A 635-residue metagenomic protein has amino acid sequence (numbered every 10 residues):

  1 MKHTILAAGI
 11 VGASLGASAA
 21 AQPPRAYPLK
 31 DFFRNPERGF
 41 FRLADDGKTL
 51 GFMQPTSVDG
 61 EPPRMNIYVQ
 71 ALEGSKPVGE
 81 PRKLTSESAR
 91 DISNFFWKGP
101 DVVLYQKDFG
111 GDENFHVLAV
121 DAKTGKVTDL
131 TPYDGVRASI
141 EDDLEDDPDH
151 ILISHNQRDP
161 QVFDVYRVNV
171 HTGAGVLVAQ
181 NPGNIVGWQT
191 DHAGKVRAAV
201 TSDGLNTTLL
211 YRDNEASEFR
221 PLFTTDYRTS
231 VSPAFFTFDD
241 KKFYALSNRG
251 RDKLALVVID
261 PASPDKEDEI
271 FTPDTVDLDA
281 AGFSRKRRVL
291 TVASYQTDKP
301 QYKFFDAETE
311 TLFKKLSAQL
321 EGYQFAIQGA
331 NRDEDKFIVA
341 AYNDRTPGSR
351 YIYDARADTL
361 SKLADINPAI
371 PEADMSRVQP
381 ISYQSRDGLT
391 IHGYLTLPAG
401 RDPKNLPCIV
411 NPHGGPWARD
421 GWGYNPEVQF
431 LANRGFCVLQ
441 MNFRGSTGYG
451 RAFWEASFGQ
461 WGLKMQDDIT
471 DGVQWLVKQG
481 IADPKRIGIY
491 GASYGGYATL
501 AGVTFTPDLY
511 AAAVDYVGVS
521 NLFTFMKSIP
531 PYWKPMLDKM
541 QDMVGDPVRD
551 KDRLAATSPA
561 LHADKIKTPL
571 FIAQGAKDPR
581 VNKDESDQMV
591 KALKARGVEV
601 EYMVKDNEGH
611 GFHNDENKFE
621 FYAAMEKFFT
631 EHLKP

Functional and structural regions predicted by a protein language model:
M1-L6: Bacterial N-terminal signal peptides that target proteins for export
A7-S14: Bacterial N-terminal signal peptides
L15-P23: Bacterial Sec-dependent signal peptides at the C-terminal "C-region" and cleavage site
F33-G39, D45-T49, T56-V69, E80 (+5 more regions): Peripheral, non-catalytic segments that deliver or gate enzyme domains
E73-S75: Short loop/turn segments immediately following beta-strands, especially the blade-tip and inter-blade linker loops
K404-G414: Short beta-strand element of the alpha/beta-hydrolase
A432-N442, E601: A fold-wide structural signal in alpha/beta-hydrolase
F443-P635: Active-site-proximal cap/loop segments of hydrolase catalytic domains
